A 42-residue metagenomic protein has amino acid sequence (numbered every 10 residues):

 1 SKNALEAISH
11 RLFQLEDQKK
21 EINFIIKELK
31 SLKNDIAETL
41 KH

Functional and structural regions predicted by a protein language model:
S1-H42: Arg/Lys-rich, alpha-helical DNA-contact motif
